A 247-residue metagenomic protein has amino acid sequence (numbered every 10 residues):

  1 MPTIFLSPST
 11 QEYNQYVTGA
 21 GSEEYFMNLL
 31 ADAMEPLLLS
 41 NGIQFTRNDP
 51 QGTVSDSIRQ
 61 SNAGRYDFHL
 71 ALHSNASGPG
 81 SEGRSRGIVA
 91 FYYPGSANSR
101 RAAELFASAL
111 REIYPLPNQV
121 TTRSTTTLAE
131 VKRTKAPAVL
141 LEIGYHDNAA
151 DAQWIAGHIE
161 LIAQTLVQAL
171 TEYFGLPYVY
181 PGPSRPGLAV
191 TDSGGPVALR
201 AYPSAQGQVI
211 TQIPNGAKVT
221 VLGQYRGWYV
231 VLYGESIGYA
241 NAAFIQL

Functional and structural regions predicted by a protein language model:
P2-V89, Y93-A97: Catalytic-core regions of hydrolytic enzymes
I4-Y16, R59, G64, H69-G78 (+1 more regions): Active-site-adjacent mobile loop/cap segments within catalytic or ligand-binding domains
Q11-Y13, P50-V54, S74-G80, G95-N98 (+6 more regions): Solvent-exposed loop/turn segments at secondary-structure junctions within structured extracellular/periplasmic domains
Y25, L29-L39, N98-P115, A152-G182: Long, well-ordered alpha-helical scaffolding segments within enzyme catalytic domains, especially pronounced
P50, P203-Q208: Short alpha-helix capping/helix-loop boundary micro-motifs
V179-A198, T211-N215, G223-Y225, Q246-L247: SH3-family beta-barrel domains
G216, Y229-Y233: SH3/SH3-like beta-barrel fold
E235-I245: A short macromolecule-binding patch
